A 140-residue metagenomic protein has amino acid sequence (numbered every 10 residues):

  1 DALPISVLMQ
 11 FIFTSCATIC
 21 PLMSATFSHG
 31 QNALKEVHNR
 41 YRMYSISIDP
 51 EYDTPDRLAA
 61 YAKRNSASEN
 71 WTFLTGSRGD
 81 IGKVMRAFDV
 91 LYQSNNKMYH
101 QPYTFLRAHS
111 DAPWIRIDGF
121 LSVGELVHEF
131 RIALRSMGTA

Functional and structural regions predicted by a protein language model:
D1-L3: Short, small-residue-biased leader/transition segments that mark boundaries at the very start of proteins
L8-M9, M43, T104: Hydrophobic beta-strand anchors of alpha/beta hydrolase catalytic cores
F11-H29: Conserved redox-active cysteine motifs that mediate thiol-disulfide chemistry, especially di-cysteine Cys-X(1-2)-Cys
T18, D56, G82-K83, G124 (+1 more regions): Alpha-helical elements of the RecA-like P-loop NTPase motor core of helicases
M23-F73, S77-V84: Structural microenvironment flanking redox-active thiols in thiol-disulfide oxidoreductases
A67-E125: Thiol/selenol-based redox catalytic cores and closely related redox-interacting motifs
V127-A140: Non-globular targeting/processing and membrane-anchoring segments
